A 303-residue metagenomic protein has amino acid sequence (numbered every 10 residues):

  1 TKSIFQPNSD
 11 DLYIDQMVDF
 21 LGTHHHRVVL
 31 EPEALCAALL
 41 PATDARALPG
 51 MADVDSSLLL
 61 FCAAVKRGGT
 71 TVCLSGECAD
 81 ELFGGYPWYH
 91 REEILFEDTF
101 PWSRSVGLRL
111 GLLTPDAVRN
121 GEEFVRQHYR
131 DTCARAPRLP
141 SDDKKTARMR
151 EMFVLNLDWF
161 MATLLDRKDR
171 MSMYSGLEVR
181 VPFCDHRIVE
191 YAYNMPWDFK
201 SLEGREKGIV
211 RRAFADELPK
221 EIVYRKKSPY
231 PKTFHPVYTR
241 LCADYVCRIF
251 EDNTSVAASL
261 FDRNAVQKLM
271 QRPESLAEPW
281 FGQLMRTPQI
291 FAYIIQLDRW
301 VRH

Functional and structural regions predicted by a protein language model:
T1-S3: Phosphate-binding active sites in nucleotide-utilizing proteins
P7-A45, R126-L139: A conserved beta-strand->alpha-helix junction
T23, V54, G69-V72, S105-H303: Adenosyl-5′-phosphate
A34-C36, E81-G85, H90, P231 (+1 more regions): Short catalytic/ligand-binding loop motif for oxyanion handling, primarily in non-cytosolic enzymes, centered on
L48-V54: Short, flexible loop segments at the rims of nucleotide/cofactor-binding pockets, characterized by
V65: Hydrophobic pocket-lining residues that define ligand/cofactor binding sites across diverse proteins
T70-D80, G84-Y86: Short acidic/histidine-rich active-site segments
L82-R109: A mobile, often basic/glycine-rich helix-loop segment that functions as the active-site lid/recognition loop
